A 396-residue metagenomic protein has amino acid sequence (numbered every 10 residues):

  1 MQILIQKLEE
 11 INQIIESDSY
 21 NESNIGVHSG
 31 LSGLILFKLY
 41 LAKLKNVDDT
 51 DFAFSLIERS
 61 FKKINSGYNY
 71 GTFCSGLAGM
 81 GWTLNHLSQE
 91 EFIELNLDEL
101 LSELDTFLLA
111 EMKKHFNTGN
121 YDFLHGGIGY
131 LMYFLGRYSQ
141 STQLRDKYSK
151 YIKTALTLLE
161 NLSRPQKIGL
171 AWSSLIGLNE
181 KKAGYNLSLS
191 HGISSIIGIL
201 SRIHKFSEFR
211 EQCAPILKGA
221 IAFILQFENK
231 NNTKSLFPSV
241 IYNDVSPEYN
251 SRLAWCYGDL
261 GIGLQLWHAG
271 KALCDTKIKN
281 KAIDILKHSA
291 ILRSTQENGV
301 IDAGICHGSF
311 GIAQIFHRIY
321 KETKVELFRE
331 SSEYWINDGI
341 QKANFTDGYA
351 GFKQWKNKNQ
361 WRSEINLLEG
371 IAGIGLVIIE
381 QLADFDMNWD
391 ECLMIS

Functional and structural regions predicted by a protein language model:
M1-E10, G136, Q140-Q143, R202 (+7 more regions): Terminal, non-catalytic domain-edge segments
Q2-N21, F52-Y68, D98-N117, K150-A171 (+3 more regions): Long, well-ordered core segments of solenoidal/helical folds
Q13-S32, F61-L77, K114-G126, N179-S194 (+3 more regions): Solvent-exposed loop and edge beta-strand segments that line ligand/cofactor-binding and catalytic clefts
S19, G33-V47, G81-I93, G129-L144 (+4 more regions): Well-ordered alpha-helical scaffold segments within catalytic/enzyme domains
D51-S55, R59-S188, S194: Extended ligand-binding groove/face enriched in aromatic
H191, S195-A254, D259-L260, Q265: Acidic, glycine-rich loop-and-beta core segments that form the ion-binding/anion-interacting portion of active sites
G299-F328, W335: Loop/turn-rich, solvent-exposed surfaces of beta-rich toroidal or solenoidal domains
